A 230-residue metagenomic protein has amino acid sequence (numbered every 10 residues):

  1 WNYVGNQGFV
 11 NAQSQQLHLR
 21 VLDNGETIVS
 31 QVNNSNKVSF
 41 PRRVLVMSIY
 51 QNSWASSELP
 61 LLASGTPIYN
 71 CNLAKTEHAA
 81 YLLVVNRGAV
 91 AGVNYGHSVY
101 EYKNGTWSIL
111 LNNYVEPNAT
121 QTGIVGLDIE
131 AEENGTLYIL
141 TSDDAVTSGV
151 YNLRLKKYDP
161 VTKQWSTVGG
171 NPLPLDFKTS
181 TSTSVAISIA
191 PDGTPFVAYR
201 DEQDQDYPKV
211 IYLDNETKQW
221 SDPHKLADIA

Functional and structural regions predicted by a protein language model:
W1-A230: Extracellular, repeat-based ectodomains that mediate carbohydrate processing or recognition
